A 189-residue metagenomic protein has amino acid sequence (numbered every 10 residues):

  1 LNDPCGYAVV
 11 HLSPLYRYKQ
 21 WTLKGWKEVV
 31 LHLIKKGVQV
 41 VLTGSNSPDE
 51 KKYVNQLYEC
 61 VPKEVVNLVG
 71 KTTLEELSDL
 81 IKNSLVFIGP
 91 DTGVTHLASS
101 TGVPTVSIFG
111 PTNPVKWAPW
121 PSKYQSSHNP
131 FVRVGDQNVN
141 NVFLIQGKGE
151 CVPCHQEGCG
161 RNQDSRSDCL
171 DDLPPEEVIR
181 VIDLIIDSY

Functional and structural regions predicted by a protein language model:
L1-A8, S188: Nucleotide-sugar donor-binding and catalytic loop/hinge architecture of NDP-sugar-dependent glycosyltransferases
N2-P4, P62, N138-V139, K148: A short, polar/charged loop/turn motif at coil->beta-strand junctions and beta-hairpin connectors
C5-Y7, L85, V142: Structural motif
V9-P14, V41-L42: Short beta-strands and strand-loop turn motifs
S13-L15, D79-L80, G135-D136, D164: A short, structure-level motif marking secondary-structure boundaries and short turns
L15-T22: A short, glycine/small-residue-rich beta-strand->loop->alpha-helix junction that serves as a flexible
T22-V115, P121-S122: Donor-binding and catalytic core of enzymes assembling or modifying cell-surface/extracellular glycoconjugates
N67-L68, S99-Y189: Nucleotide-sugar donor-binding patch of glycosyltransferase catalytic domains
